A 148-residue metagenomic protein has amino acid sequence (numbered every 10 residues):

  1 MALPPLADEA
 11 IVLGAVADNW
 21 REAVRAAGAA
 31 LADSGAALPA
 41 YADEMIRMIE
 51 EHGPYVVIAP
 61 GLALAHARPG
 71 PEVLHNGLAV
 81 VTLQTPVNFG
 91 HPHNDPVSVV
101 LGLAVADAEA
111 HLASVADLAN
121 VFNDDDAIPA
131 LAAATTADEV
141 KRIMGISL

Functional and structural regions predicted by a protein language model:
M1-L148: Cytosolic covalent-transfer regions centered on His/Cys nucleophiles that carry phosphoryl or persulfide groups
